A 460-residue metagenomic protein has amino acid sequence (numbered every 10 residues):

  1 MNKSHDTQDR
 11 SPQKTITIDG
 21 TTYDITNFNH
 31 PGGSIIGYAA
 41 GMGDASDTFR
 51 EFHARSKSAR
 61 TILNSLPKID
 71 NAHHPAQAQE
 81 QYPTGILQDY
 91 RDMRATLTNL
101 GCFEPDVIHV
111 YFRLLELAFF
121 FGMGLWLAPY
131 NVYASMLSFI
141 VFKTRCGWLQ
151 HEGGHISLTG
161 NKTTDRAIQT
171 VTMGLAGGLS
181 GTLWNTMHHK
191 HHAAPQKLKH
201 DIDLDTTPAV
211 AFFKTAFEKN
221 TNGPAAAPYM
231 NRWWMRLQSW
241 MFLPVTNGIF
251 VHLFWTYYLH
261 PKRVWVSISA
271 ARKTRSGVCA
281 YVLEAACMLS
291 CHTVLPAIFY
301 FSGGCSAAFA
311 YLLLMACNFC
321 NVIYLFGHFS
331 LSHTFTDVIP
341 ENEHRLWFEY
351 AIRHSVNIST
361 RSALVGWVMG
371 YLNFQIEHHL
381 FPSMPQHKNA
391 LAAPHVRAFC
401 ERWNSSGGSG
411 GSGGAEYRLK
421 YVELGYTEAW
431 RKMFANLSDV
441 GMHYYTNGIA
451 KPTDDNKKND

Functional and structural regions predicted by a protein language model:
M1-H5, N447-D460: Eukaryotic N-terminal low-complexity, Ser/Thr- and Lys/Arg-rich leader segments that predominantly function as
M1-L100: B-type heme-binding environments
E80-T84, P105, G177-G181: Short intracellular "coupling" helices and adjacent cytoplasmic loop segments at the cytosolic face of multi-pass
G85-R94, G124, W347-N357: Conserved oxyanion/phosphate-binding beta-strand-loop segments in alpha/beta enzyme cores
G101-P105, W126-L127, G153, S157 (+3 more regions): Structural motif corresponding to the C-terminal cap of alpha-helices
P105-C146, M173-G177, M235-H252, T274-H328: Alpha-helical bilayer-embedded segments of polytopic membrane proteins, i.e., transmembrane/intramembrane helices
L137-K273, D337-N447: Membrane-embedded catalytic scaffold of the fatty acid hydroxylase/desaturase
C317-F326, S330, T334-F335, V396-N404: C-terminal, active-site-flanking charged/polar segments
